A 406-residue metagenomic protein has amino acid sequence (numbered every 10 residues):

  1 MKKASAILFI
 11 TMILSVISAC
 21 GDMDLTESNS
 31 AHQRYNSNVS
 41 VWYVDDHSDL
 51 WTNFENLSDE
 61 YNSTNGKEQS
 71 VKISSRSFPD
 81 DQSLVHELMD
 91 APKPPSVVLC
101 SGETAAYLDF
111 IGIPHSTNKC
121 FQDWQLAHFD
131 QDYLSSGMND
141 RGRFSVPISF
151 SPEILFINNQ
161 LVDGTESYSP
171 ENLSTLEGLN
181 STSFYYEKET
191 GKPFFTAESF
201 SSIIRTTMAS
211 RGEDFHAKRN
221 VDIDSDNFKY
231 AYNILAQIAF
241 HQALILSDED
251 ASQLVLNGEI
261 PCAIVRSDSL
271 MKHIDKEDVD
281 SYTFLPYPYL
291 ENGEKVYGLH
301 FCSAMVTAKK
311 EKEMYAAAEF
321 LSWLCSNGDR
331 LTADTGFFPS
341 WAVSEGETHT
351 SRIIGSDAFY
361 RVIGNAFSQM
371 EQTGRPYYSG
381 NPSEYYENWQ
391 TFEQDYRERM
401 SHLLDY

Functional and structural regions predicted by a protein language model:
M1-V39: Short, low-complexity disordered leader/linker segments with a strong preference for bacterial N-terminal type II
R34-S48, Q69-R76, V97: Short, well-ordered beta-strand elements
H47-S70: Short, polar/charged alpha-helical segment
G66-F129, T165-E166, P261-C262: Extracytoplasmic "Venus flytrap"/periplasmic binding protein-like
C100-I154, T283-P288: Hinge/lid segment of periplasmic solute-binding proteins
F144-I148, E153, E177-V221, K229 (+1 more regions): Extracytoplasmic/periplasmic solute-binding protein
S183, K218-D248, Y287: Glycine-centered hinge/linker elements that transmit conformational signals in sensory and ligand-binding systems
M271, C302-E387: Mature extracytoplasmic/periplasmic domains
